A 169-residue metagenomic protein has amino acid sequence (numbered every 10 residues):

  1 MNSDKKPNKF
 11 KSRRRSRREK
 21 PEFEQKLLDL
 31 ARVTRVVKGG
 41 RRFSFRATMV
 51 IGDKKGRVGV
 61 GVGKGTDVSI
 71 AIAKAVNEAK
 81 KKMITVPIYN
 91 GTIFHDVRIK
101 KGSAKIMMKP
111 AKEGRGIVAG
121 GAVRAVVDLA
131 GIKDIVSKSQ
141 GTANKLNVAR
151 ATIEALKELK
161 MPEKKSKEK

Functional and structural regions predicted by a protein language model:
M1-K169: Ribosome-associated RNA-binding proteins
